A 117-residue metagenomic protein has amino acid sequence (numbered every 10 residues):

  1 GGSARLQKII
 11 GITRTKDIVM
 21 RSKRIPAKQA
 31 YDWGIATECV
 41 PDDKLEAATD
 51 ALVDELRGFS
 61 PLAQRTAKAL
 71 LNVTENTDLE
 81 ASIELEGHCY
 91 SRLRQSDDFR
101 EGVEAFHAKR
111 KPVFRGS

Functional and structural regions predicted by a protein language model:
G1-M20, D32-W33, A48-L52: CoA-thioester-processing core
S3, I12-T15, A27, E46 (+3 more regions): A general structural signal for well-ordered alpha-helical segments in protein cores
A27, Y31, A36-E84, S91-R92 (+1 more regions): C-terminal long alpha-helix characteristic of the crotonase
